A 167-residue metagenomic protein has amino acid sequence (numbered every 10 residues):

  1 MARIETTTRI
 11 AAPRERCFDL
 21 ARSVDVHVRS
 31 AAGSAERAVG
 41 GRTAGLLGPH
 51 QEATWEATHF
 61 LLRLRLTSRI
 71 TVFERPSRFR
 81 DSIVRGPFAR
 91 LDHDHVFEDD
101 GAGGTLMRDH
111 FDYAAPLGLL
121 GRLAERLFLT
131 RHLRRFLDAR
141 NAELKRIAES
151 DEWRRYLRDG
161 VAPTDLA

Functional and structural regions predicted by a protein language model:
M1-G48, A162-A167: Hydrophobic ligand-binding cavity/cleft-lining segments
R3-E5, R63-T67, R90-H93: Short, surface-exposed coil-to-beta transition loops
T7-A11, E56, R69, V96-E98 (+1 more regions): Generic structural detector for well-ordered beta-strands
I10-A12, H59-L61, V72, P87 (+1 more regions): Beta-strand elements of well-folded, non-transmembrane domains
E15-D19, A102, R135-D138, A142 (+1 more regions): Replace "anionic and nucleotidyl ligands
F18, R22, S82, H110 (+1 more regions): Residues within alpha-helical segments
V28, A38-R85, L106, A139-R155 (+1 more regions): Glycine-rich portal/gate segments that line the openings of hydrophobic small-molecule binding cavities
R80-L137: Beta-strand/loop substructures that line and gate deep hydrophobic ligand-binding cavities in soluble
